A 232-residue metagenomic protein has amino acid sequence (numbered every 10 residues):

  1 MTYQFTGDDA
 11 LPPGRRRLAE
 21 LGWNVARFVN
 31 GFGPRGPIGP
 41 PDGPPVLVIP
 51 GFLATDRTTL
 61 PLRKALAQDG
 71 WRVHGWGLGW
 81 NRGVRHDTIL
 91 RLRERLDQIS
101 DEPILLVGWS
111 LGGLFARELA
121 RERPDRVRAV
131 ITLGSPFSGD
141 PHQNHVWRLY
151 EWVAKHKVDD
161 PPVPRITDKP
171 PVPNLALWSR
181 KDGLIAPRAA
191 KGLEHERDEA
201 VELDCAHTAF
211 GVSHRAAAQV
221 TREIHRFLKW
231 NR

Functional and structural regions predicted by a protein language model:
M1-V46, K64, D69, R232: Flexible, membrane-associating and regulatory peripheral segments of lipid-active enzymes
P44-R57, P61, A67-V172, L177: Serine-dependent carboxylesterase/thioesterase catalytic core of lipase-like alpha/beta-hydrolase/SGNH enzymes
A67, R180-D198: Conserved loop-alpha-helix segment in the C-terminal half of the alpha/beta-hydrolase fold that carries the catalytic
R85, A206-R215: Catalytic histidine-centered segment of alpha/beta-hydrolase-like enzymes
P141-V146, R188-A190, S213-R215: Short aromatic-enriched loop/helix-cap "lid" or pocket-rim segments at secondary-structure transitions that line
L175-G183, C205: Conserved strand-to-loop "acid loop" that flanks and positions the catalytic carboxylate
V212-R226: Post-His helix in hydrolase/transferase enzymes
